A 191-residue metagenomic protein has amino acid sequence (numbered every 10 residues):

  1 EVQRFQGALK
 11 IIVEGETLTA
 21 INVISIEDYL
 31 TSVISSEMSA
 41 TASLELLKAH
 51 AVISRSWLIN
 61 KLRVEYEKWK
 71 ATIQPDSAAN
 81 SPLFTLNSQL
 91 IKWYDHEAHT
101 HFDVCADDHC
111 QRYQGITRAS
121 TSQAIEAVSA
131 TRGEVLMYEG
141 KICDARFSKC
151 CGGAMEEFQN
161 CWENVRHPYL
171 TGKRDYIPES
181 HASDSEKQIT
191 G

Functional and structural regions predicted by a protein language model:
E1-G191: Conserved, single-site charged/polar hotspot
